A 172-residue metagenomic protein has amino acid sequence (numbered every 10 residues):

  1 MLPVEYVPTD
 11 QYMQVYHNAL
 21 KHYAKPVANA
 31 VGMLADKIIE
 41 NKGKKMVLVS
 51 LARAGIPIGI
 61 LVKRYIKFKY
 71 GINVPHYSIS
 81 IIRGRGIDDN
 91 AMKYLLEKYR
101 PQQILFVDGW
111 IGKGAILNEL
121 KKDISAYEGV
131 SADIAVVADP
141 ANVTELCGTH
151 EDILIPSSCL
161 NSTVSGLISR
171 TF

Functional and structural regions predicted by a protein language model:
M1-M46, K67, G71-F172: Long, low-complexity, Lys/Arg-enriched
G32, I56-Y65: Contiguous, well-ordered alpha-helical segments that form the cores/surfaces of helical PPI scaffolds
G55-I56, K113: Alpha-helix N-cap/helix-start and coil->helix boundary motif
